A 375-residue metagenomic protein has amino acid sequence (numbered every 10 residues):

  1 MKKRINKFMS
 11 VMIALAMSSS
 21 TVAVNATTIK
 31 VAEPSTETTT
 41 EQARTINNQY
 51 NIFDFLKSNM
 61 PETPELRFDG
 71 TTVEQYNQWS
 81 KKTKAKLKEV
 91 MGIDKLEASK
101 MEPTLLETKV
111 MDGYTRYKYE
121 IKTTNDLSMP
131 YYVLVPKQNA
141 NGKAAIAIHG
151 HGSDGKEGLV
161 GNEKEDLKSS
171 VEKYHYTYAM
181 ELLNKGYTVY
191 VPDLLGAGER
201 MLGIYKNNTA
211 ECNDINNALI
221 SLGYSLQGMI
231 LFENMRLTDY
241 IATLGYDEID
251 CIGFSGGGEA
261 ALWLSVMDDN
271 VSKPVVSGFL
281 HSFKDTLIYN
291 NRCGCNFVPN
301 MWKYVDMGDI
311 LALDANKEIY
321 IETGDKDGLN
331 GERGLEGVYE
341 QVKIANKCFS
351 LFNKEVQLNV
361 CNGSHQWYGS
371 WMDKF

Functional and structural regions predicted by a protein language model:
K7-S10, A26-T115, T123: N-terminal targeting or regulatory segments adjacent to alpha/beta-hydrolase or S9 domains
T115-E120, N125-P136: A short loop-to-beta-strand scaffold at the N-terminal edge of the catalytic core in hydrolase folds
D126-S128, P136-A145, D154: Proline/glycine-enriched tight loop/beta-turn segments at coil->beta junctions that connect or precede beta-strands
I148-F232, A242, T286-I288: Cap/lid segment of the alpha/beta-hydrolase catalytic domain
I220-S221, K273-A312, N316, G331-V342 (+1 more regions): Mobile cap/lid helix-loop segments that gate and shape the active-site cleft of serine hydrolases
M229, R236-K303: Primarily recognizes the serine-hydrolase "nucleophile elbow" in alpha/beta-hydrolase and SGNH/GDSL folds
D314, I321-T323: Short beta-strand/loop motif that positions the catalytic acidic residue of the alpha/beta-hydrolase fold
C348-F375: C-terminal catalytic histidine-bearing segment of alpha/beta-hydrolase fold enzymes
